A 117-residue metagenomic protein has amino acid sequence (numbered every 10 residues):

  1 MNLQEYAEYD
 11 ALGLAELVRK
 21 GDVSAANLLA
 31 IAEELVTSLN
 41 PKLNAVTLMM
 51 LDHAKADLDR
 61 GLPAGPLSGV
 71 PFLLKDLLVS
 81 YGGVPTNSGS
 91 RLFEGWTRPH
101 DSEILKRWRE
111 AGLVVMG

Functional and structural regions predicted by a protein language model:
M1-M49: An N-terminal boundary/leader segment
E5-A7, P63-V70: Flexible N-terminal pre-Rossmann segment of NAD(P)-dependent oxidoreductases
G13-L14, G61, I104: Residues within well-ordered alpha-helices
A32, A54, K75, W108: Conserved hydrophobic/aromatic pocket- or pore-lining residues that grip, position, or stack substrates in active sites
D52-D59, R109-L113: Long amphipathic alpha-helix in the N-terminal Rossmann-like dinucleotide-binding domain of NAD(P)-dependent
P66-R107: Enzymes and membrane/adaptor proteins characterized by extended Gly/Ser/Thr/Asp/Glu-rich, aromatic-dotted
L73, V115-M116: Structural detector of well-ordered beta-strand residues that form the stable sheet scaffold of enzyme domains
